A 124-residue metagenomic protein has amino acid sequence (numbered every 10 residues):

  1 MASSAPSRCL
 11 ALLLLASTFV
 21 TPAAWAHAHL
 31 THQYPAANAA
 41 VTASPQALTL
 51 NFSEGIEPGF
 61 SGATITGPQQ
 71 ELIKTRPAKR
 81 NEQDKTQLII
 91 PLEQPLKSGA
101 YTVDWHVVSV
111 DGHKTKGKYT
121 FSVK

Functional and structural regions predicted by a protein language model:
M1-A11: Bacterial N-terminal signal peptides that target proteins for export
T21-A23: N-terminal signal peptide c-region/cleavage motif recognized by signal peptidases
W25-S44: N-terminal edge beta-strand
A43, A47-E54, G112-K124: Extended, polar beta-sheet/loop recognition surfaces of beta-rich domains that mediate binding to diverse ligands
P45, S98-A100: Extracellular Ig-like/FN3 beta-sandwich strand-entry sites
T49-L50, E54-R76: Short, surface-exposed alpha-helix to beta-strand junction/turn motifs within ectodomains of secreted and cell-envelope
Q83-I90: Aromatic sugar-binding surface patches on proteins that engage polysaccharides or sugar-phosphate polymers
E93-K97, D104-T120: Short, exposed beta-strand-loop hairpins at the edges of beta-sheets in extracellular/periplasmic proteins
